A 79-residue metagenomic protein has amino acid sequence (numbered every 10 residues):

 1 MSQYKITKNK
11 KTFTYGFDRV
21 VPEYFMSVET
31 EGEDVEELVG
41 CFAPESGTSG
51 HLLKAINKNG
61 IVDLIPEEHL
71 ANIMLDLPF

Functional and structural regions predicted by a protein language model:
S2-V28: Amphipathic, interaction-prone secondary-structure segments
E33-F79: Mixed-charge, Lys/Arg-enriched low-complexity segments
